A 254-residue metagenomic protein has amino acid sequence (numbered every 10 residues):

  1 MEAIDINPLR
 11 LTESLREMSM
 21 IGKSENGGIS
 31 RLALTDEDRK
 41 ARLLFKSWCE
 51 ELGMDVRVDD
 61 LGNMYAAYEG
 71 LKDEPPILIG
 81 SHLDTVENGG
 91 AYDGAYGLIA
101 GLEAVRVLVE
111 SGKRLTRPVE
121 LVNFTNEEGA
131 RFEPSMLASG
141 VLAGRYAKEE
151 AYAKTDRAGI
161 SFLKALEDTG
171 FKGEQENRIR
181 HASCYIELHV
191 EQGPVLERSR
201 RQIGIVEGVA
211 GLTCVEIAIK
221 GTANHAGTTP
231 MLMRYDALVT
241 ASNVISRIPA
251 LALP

Functional and structural regions predicted by a protein language model:
E2-T35, T125: N-terminal capping segment at the start of a domain
K23-E69: A non-catalytic alpha/beta surface segment that caps or lines the substrate-entry region of metallo-dependent hydrolase
F45, L98-L108, A241-V244, I248: Buried hydrophobic packing segments
L52, M64-Y96, G101, E216: Catalytic-core environment of secreted peptidases
L78-H82, E120-F124, A218-K220: Glycine- and acidic-rich phosphate- and metal-coordinating loops
L108-G129, P254: Short helix-loop-beta-strand segments that form the rim/entrance of peptidase-like active sites
N126-E127, R131-P254: Midchain, well-structured core segments that form catalytic/ion-binding scaffolds
